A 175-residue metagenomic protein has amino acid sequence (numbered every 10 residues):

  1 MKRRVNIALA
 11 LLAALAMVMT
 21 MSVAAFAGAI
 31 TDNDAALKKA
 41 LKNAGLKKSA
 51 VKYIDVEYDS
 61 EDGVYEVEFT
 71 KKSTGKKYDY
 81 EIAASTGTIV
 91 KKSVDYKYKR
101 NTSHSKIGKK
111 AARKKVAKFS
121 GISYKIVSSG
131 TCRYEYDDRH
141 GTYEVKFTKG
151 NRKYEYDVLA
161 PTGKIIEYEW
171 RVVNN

Functional and structural regions predicted by a protein language model:
K2-A27: Sec-dependent N-terminal signal peptides of Gram-positive bacterial secreted proteins and lipoproteins
K2-R4, I89, F147: Generic N-terminal leader/processing signal
V5-N6, M19, D32, D79 (+2 more regions): Residues at the start of alpha-helices and the adjacent loop-to-helix junctions
A27-D55, N101-Y134: Short, non-transmembrane alpha-helical segments in secretory-pathway proteins
K48-I82, V127-P161, I165, N174: Exposed beta-strand-loop-beta-strand "reactive/processing" segments of non-cytosolic proteins
A84-S105, V158-N175: A short, surface-exposed interaction/processing loop segment used at functional sites
